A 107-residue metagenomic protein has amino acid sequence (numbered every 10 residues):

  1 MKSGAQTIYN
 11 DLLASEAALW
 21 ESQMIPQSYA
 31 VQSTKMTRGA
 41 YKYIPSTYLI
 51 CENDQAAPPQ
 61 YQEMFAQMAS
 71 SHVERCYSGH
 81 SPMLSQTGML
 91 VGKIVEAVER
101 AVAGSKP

Functional and structural regions predicted by a protein language model:
M1-Y9: Mobile cap/lid helix-loop segments that border enzyme active or cofactor-binding sites and regulate substrate access
L13-S15: PEST-like low-complexity, intrinsically disordered acidic/proline/serine-rich tracts that flank trafficking/processing
E21-A40: Active-site nucleophile elbow and catalytic-triad environment of alpha/beta-hydrolase enzymes
K42, T47-I50: Short beta-strand/loop motif that positions the catalytic acidic residue of the alpha/beta-hydrolase fold
E52-Y77, L84, E96-V98: Conserved loop-alpha-helix segment in the C-terminal half of the alpha/beta-hydrolase fold that carries the catalytic
E74-G92, S105-P107: Catalytic histidine-centered segment of alpha/beta-hydrolase-like enzymes
